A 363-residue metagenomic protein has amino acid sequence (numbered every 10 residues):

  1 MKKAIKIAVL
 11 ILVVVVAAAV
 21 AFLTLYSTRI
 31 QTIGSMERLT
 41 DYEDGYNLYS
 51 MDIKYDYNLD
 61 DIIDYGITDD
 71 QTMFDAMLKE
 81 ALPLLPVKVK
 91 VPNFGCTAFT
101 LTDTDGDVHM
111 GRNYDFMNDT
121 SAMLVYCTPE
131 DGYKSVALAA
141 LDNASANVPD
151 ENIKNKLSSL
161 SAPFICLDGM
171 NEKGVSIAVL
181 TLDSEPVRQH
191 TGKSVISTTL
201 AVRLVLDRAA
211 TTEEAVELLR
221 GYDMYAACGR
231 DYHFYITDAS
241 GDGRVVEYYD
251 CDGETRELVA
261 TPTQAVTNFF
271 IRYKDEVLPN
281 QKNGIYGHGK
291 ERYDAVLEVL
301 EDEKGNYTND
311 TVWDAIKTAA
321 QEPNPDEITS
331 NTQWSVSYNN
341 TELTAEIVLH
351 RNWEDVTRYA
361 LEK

Functional and structural regions predicted by a protein language model:
K2-A210, M224, E303-K363: N-terminal mature-domain region immediately after signal-peptide cleavage in secreted/organellar precursors
I30, N283-T311: Long, charge-rich alpha-helical interaction segments
A122, R188-T191, R244-Y249, E257-L258 (+2 more regions): A short secondary-structure junction signal
S135-D142, P163, F269-K290: A recognition module on extended beta-rich or small alphabeta surfaces enriched in W/G with H and D/E
R203-L206, V216-L219, L297: Non-transmembrane alpha-helical segments in soluble domains of secreted/periplasmic/extracellular proteins
E214-R230, F234: Secretory/export targeting leaders with adjacent low-complexity proregions
G229-K274: Extended amphipathic alpha-helical segments with heptad-repeat/coiled-coil character used for oligomerization, fusion
